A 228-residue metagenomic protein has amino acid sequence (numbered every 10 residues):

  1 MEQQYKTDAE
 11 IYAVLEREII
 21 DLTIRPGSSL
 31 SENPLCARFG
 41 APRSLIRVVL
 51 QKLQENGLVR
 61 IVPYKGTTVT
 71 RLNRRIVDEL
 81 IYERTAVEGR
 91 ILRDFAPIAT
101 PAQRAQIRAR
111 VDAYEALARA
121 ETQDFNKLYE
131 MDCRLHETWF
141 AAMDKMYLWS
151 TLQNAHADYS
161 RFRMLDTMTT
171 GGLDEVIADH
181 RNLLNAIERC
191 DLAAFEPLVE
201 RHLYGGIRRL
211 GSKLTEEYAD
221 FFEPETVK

Functional and structural regions predicted by a protein language model:
M1-I98, S212-K228: Short linear motifs at protein or domain termini
P26, M164-T167: Generic structural "secondary-structure junction" signal
P101-L165, E175-R189, A194-G205: Conserved amphipathic alpha-helical segments that form helical-bundle/coiled-coil interaction surfaces
M168-G172: Solvent-exposed loop and edge beta-strand segments that line ligand/cofactor-binding and catalytic clefts
Y204-L214: Short arginine-rich
